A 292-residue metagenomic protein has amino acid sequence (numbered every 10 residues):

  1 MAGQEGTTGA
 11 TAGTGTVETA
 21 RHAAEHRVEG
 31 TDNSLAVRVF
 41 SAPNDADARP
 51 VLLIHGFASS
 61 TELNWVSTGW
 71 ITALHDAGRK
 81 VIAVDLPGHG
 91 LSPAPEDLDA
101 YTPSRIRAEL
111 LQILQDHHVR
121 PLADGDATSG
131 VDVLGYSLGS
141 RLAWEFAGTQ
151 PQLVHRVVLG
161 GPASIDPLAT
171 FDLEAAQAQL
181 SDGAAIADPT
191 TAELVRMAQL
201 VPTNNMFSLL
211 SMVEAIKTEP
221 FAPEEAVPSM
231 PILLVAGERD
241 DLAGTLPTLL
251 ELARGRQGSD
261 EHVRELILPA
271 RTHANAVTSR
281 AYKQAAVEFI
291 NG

Functional and structural regions predicted by a protein language model:
A58-I71: The serine-hydrolase catalytic nucleophile loop
L74-P93: Conserved alpha/beta-hydrolase
S104-S129: Conserved acidic catalytic loop of the alpha/beta-hydrolase fold
R141-T149, V157-G183: Flexible "cap/lid" loop of the alpha/beta hydrolase fold
S208-E224, R239-D241: Active-site nucleophile elbow and catalytic-triad environment of alpha/beta-hydrolase enzymes
P228, L234-A236: Short beta-strand/loop motif that positions the catalytic acidic residue of the alpha/beta-hydrolase fold
D241-P247: Conserved alpha/beta-hydrolase "acid-adjacent" motif
R271-A281: Catalytic histidine-centered segment of alpha/beta-hydrolase-like enzymes
